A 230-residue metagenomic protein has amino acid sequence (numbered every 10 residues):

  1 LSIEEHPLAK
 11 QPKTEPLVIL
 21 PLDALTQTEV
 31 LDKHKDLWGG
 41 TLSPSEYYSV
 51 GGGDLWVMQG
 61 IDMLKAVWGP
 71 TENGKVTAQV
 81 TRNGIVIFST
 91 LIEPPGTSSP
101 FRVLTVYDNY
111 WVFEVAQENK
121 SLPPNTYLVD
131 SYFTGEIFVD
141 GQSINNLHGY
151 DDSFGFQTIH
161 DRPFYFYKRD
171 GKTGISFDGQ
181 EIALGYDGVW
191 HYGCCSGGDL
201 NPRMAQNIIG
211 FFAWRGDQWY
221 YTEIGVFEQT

Functional and structural regions predicted by a protein language model:
L1-T230: Non-catalytic tandem-repeat scaffold regions and their flanking low-complexity/translocation tails
